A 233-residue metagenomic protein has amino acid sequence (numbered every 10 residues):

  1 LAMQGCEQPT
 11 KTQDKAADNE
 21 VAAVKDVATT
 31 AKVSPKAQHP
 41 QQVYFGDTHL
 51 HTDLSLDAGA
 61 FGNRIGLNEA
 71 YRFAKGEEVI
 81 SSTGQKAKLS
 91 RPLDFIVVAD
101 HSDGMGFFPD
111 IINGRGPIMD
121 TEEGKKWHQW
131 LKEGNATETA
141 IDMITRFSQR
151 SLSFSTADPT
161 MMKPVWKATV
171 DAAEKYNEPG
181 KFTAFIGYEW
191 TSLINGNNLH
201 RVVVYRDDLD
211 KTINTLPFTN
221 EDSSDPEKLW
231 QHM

Functional and structural regions predicted by a protein language model:
C6, T12-M233: Extended, charged catalytic domains and RNA/DNA-binding interfaces, predominantly in divalent-metal-using enzymes
